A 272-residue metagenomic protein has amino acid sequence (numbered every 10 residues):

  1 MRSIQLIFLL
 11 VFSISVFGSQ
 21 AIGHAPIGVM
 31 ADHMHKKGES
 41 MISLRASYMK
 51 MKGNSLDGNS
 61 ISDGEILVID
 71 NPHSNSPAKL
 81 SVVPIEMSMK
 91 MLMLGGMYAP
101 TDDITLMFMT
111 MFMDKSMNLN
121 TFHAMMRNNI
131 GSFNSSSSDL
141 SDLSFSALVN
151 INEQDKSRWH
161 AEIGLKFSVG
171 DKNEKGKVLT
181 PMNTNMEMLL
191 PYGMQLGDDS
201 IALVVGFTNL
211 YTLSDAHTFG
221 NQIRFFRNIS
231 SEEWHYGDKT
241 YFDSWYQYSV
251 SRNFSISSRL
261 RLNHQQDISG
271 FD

Functional and structural regions predicted by a protein language model:
F17-D70, N150, K156-R158, V169-N173: Outer-membrane beta-barrel biogenesis signature
I27-A31, K50, P100-D102, S146-Q154 (+3 more regions): Outer-membrane beta-barrel proteins
A31-H33, L44-A46, L94-Y98, F108 (+5 more regions): Residues on the lipid-exposed face of transmembrane beta-strands in outer-membrane beta-barrel proteins
S40, D103-F108, D155-W159, A216-F219 (+1 more regions): Repeated loop/turn-to-beta-strand initiation elements of outer-membrane beta-barrel proteins
M51-L56, S116-T121, G170-K175, S230-W234 (+1 more regions): Outer-membrane beta-barrel proteins
S55, S62-S76, S231-D272: Outer membrane beta-barrel transmembrane domains
V83-S88, S132-D139, Q195-D199, E232-D238 (+1 more regions): Replace "Gram-negative outer membrane beta-barrel proteins" with "bacterial and organellar outer membrane beta-barrel
M111-N228: Outer-membrane pore/translocation modules
